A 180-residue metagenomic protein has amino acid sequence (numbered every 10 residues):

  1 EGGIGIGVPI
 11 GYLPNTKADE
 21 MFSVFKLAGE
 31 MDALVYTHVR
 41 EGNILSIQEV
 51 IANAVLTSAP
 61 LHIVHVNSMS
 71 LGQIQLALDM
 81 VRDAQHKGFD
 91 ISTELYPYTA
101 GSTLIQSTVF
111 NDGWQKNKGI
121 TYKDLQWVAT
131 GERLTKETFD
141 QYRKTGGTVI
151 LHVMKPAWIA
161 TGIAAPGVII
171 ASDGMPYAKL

Functional and structural regions predicted by a protein language model:
E1-M21, I51-A52, P60-L180: Active-site neighborhoods of metal-dependent hydrolases
I10, V35-R40: Histidine-centered catalytic micro-motifs
F22-T37, L56-T57: Alpha-helix-loop-beta-strand connector modules within alpha/beta enzyme cores
E41-G42, P176: Short glycine-enriched loops at secondary-structure junctions
L45-Q48: Alpha-helical scaffolding within the catalytic cores of extracellular/periplasmic polymer-degrading hydrolases
